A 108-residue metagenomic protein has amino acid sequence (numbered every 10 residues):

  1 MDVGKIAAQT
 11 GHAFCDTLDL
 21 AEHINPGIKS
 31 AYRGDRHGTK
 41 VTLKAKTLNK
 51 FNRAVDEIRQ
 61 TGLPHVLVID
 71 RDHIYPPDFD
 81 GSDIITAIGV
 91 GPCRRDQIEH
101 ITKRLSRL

Functional and structural regions predicted by a protein language model:
M1-I24: Glycine- and Gly-Pro-enriched alpha-helical subdomains that act as flexible, kink-prone "lid/hinge" or packing modules
K5, Q9-H12, K46-N49, D96: Conserved active-site and cofactor/substrate-binding residues in soluble primary-metabolism enzymes
K5-I6, R53, H100-T102: A short secondary-structure junction signal
D16-D19, H23-G38, L43-N49: Compact, glycine-rich, soluble single-domain proteins
R36-K46, R59-L108: Short basic, glycine-rich beta-strand/loop surfaces that mediate nucleic-acid
N49-I58: Short amphipathic alpha-helices within nucleic acid-binding modules
